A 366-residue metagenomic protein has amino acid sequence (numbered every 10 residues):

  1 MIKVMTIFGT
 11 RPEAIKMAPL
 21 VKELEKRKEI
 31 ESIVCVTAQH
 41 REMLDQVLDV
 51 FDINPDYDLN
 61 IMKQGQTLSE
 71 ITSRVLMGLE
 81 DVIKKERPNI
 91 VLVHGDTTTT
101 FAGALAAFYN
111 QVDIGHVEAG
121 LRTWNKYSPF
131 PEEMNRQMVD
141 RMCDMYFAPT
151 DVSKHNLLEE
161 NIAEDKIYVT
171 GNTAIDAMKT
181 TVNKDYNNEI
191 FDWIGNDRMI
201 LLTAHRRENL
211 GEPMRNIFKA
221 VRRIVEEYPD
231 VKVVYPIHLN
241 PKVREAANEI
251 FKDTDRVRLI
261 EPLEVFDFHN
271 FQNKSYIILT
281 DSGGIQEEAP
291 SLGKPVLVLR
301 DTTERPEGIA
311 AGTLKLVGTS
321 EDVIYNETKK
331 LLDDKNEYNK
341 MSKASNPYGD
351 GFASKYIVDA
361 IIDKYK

Functional and structural regions predicted by a protein language model:
M1-Y235, N240-K366: Nucleotide-activated sugar donor-binding and catalytic core shared by glycosyltransferases and related lipid-linked
